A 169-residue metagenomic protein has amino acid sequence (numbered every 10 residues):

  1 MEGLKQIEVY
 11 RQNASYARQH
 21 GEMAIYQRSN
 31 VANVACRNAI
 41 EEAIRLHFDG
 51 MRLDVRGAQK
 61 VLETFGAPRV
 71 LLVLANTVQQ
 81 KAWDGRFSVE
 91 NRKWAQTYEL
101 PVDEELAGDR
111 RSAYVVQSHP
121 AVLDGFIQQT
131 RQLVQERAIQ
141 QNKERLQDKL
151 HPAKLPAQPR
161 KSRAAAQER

Functional and structural regions predicted by a protein language model:
M1-E168: Gram-negative host-targeted secretion-system effectors, predominantly Type III and Type IV, recognized via long
